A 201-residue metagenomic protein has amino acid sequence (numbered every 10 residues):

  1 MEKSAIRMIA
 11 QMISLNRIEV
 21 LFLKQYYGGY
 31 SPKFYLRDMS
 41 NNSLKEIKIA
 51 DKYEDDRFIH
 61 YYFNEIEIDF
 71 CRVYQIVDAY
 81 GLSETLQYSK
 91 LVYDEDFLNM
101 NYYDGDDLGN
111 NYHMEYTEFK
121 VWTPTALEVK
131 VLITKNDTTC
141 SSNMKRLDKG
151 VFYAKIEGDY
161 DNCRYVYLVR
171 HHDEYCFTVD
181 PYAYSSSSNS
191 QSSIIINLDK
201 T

Functional and structural regions predicted by a protein language model:
E2-A10, Y53-E118, T139-S141, L147-T201: The feature marks proteins involved in alpha-glucan
E2-I13, Q25-M39: Short, basic/aromatic recognition patches that contact phosphate-bearing ligands
N16-V20, E115-F119: Structural beta-strand segments of beta-rich domains
F22-S31, W122-V129, Y160: Short proline/glycine-enriched turn/loop motifs at strand-loop junctions of beta-rich domains
Y27-S43, E128-T134, T139: Short, surface-exposed alpha-helix to beta-strand junction/turn motifs within ectodomains of secreted and cell-envelope
P32-I68: Acidic, low-complexity Ser/Thr/Gly/Pro-rich repeat segments typical of extracellular/periplasmic and surface-exposed
R37-M39, V77, W122, L132-T134 (+1 more regions): A generic structural motif
W122-A126, N136, L147: A short, compositionally biased micro-patch
